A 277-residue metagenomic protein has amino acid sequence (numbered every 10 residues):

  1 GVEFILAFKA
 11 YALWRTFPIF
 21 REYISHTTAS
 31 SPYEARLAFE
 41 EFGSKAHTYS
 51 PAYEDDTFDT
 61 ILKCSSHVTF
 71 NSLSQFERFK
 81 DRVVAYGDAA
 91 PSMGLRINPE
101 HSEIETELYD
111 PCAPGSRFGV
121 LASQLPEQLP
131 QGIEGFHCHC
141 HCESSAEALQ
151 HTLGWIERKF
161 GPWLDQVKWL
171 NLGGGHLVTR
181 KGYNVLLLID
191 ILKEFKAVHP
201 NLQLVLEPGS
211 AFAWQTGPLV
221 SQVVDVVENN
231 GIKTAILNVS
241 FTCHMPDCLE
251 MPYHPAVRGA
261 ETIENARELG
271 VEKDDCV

Functional and structural regions predicted by a protein language model:
E3-W169, I191-E194, V198: Active-site-proximal beta-alpha core segment in soluble small-molecule metabolic enzymes
A7, L108, R117-G119, G175 (+3 more regions): Residue-level preference for alpha-helix termini and adjacent loops
E34, Q75, E100, E143 (+4 more regions): Short, glycine-/Ser/Thr-/acidic-enriched flexible segments
Q128, G182-N184, D247-L249: N-terminal low-complexity, intrinsically disordered patches enriched in charged
H139-H141, L170-T179, P208-A211: Glycine-rich beta-strand-to-loop/alpha-helix junction loops that act as flexible
S145-H151, T179-I189, Q215-S221: Short glycine/threonine-rich loop-to-helix capping motif typified by GTGT followed within a few residues by an Asp-Pro
Q203-V277: Charged (often Lys/Glu-rich) extended helix/loop segments that serve as interaction or gating elements
